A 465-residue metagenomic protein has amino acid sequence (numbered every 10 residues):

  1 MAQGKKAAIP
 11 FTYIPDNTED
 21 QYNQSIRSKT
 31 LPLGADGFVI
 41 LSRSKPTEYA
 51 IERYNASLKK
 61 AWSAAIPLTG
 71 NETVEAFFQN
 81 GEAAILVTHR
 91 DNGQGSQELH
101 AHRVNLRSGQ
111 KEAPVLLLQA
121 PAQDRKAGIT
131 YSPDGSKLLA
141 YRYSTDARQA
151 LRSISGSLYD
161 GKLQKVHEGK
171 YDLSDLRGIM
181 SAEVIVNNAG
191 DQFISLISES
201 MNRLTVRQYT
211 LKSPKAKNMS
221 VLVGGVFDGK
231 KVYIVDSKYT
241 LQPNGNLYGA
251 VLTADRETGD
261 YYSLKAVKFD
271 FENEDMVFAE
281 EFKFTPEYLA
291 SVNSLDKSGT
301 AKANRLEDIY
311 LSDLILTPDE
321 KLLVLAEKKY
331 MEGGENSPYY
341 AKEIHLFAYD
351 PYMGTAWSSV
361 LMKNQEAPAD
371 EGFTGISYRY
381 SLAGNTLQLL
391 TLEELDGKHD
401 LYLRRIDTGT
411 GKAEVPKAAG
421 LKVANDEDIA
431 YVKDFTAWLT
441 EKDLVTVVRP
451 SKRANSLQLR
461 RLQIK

Functional and structural regions predicted by a protein language model:
N17-G135, Y141-D146, L151: Post-signal peptide N-terminal segment of secreted/secretory-pathway proteins
D20-L31, L68-Q79, L118-Y131, D175-I185 (+4 more regions): Repeated scaffold domains used in trafficking and secretory/extracellular systems, primarily beta-propellers
R27-K45, F77, G81-Q94, I129 (+8 more regions): Short beta-strand elements that form the blades of beta-propeller/WD-repeat-like and other beta-sheet-rich scaffold
I51-A56, E98-S108, R152-Q164, L204-A216 (+4 more regions): Beta-propeller blade signature
A122-V221, G225-I234, K238-A250: Solenoidal tandem-repeat scaffolds enriched in leucines and small polar residues
N187-A189, M201-V324: Long, internal scaffold/assembly segments composed of regular secondary structure
V223-S237, F278-L306, T355-R379, G409-E441: Conserved blade-ending motifs and adjacent loop-strand segments that build the rim/top face of beta-propeller domains
L311-H345, A369-E414: Loop/turn-rich, solvent-exposed surfaces of beta-rich toroidal or solenoidal domains
